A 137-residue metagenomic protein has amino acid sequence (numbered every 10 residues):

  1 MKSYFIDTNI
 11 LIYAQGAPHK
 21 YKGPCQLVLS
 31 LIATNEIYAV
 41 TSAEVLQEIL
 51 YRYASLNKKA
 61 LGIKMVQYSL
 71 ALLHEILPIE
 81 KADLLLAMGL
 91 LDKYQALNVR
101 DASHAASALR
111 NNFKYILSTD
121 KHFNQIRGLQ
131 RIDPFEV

Functional and structural regions predicted by a protein language model:
M1-T41, A54-I63, V137: Short, well-structured N-terminal submotif of metal-dependent ribonuclease cores
K2-S3, L27, A105-A106, R110-V137: Acidic, PIN/NYN-like endoribonuclease modules and their adjacent C-terminal/linker elements
T8, A43, D101-A105: Conserved glycosyltransferase catalytic-site signature
Y13-Q15, R52, A87, I126: Residues that scaffold the ATP/ADP-binding catalytic core of kinase and kinase-like folds
A43-E44, K81, D120-K121: Short secondary-structure boundary segments
E75-L117: Active-site neighborhoods of divalent-metal-dependent phosphate/nucleic-acid chemistry enzymes
